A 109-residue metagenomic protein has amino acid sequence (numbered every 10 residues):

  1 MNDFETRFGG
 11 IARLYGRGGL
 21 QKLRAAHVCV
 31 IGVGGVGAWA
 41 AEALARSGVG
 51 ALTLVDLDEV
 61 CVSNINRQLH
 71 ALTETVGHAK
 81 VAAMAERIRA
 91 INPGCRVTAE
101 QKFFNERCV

Functional and structural regions predicted by a protein language model:
M1-C29: N-terminal charged helix/coil linker that caps or initiates catalytic domains
E5, R13, R17, G34 (+3 more regions): Electropositive phosphate-/nucleotide-binding environments in soluble metabolic enzymes
R24-A45, A51-D56: Glycine-rich adenosine-cofactor-binding loop
H27, R96-T98: Residues at or immediately flanking beta-strands
V49-N92: Glycine-rich phosphate-binding loop and adjoining beta1-alpha1-beta2 segment of Rossmann-like nucleotide-binding folds
A71, T98-A99: Rossmann-fold cofactor-recognition segment
E100-C108: Conserved SAM/SAH-binding loop
